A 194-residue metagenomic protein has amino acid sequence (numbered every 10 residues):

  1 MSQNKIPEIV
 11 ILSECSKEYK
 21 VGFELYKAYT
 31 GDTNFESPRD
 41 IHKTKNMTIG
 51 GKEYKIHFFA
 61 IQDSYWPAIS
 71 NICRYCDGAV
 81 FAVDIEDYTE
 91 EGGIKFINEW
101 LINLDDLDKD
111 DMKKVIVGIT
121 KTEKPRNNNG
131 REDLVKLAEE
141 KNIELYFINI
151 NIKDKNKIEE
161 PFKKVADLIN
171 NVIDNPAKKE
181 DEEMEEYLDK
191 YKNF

Functional and structural regions predicted by a protein language model:
M1-P176: TRAFAC-class small GTPase G-domain
N175-F194: CheY-like receiver
